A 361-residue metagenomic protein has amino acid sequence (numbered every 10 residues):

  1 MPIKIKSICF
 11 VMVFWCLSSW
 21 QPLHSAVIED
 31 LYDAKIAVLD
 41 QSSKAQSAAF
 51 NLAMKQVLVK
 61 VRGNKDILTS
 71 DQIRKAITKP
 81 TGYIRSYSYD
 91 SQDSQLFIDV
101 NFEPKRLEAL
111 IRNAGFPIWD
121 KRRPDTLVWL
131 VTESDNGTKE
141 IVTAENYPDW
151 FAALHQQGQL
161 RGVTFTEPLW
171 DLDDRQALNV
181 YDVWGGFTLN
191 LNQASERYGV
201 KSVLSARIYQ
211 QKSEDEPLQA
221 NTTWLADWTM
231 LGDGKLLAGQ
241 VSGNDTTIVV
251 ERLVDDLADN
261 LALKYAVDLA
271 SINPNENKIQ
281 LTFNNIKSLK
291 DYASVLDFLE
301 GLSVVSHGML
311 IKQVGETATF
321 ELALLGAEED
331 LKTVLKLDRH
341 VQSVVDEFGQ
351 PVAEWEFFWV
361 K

Functional and structural regions predicted by a protein language model:
M1-F10: Bacterial N-terminal signal peptides that target proteins for export
C9-S19: Bacterial N-terminal signal peptides
E29-K35, Y198-E251, W355-V360: Amphipathic beta-strand/beta-sheet edge segments enriched in Tyr/Trp
D33-A76, N190, I248-N260, K290-G301: Short, well-ordered alpha-helical segments
F50-Q72, P124, V128-G185, V295-F320 (+2 more regions): N-terminal segment of the mature soluble domain
L68-T132, E140-D149: Signal peptide-directed extracytoplasmic domains
K79-D90, E167-L169, Y181-E216, L335-E354: A short, hydrophobic beta-strand-centered structural micro-motif
G234-L236, G243-N244, N277-K361: C-terminal soluble interaction/assembly domains
